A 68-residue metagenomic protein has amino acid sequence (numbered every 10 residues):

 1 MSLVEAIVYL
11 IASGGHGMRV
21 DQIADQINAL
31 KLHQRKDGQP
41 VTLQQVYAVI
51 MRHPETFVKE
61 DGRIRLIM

Functional and structural regions predicted by a protein language model:
M1-V4, M18-D21, Q26-M68: Charged low-complexity interaction tracts in eukaryotic proteins
A12-H16: Short helix-capping/hinge SLiMs at alpha-helix to coil transitions
